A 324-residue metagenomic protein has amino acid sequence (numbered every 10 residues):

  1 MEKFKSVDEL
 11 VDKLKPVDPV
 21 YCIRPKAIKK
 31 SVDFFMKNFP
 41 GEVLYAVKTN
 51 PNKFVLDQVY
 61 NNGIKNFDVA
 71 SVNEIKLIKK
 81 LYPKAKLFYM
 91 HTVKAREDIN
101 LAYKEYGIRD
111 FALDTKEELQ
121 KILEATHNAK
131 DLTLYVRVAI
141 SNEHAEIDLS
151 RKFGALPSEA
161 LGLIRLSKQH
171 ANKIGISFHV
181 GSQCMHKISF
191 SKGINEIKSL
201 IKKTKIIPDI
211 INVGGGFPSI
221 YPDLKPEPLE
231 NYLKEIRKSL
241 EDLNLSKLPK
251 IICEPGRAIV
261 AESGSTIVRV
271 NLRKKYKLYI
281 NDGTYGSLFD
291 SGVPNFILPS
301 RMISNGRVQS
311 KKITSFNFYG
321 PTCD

Functional and structural regions predicted by a protein language model:
M1-L132, R165-N172, I206-I207: A charged N-terminal "starter" segment
R24-A27, P51-K53, S71, N142 (+8 more regions): Solvent-exposed, flexible loop/coil residues
K26, K48-N52, V72-N73, T92-K94 (+7 more regions): Active-site beta-loop-alpha junctions enriched in small/polar residues
L56, K79, I122, K187 (+3 more regions): Short, function-defining helix-loop hinge/capping sites that tune catalysis or transport
Y60-N61, H127-A129, K152-F153, K192 (+2 more regions): Short, solvent-exposed amphipathic alpha-helical segments in soluble enzyme and RNA/protein-processing domains
E124-K130, E227, D242, S246 (+1 more regions): Short, glycine- and charge-enriched coil/turn segments that flank and shape catalytic ligand pockets
I140-Y276: Active-site loop/helix belt of alpha/beta enzymes
E235, K250-D324: Charged (often Lys/Glu-rich) extended helix/loop segments that serve as interaction or gating elements
